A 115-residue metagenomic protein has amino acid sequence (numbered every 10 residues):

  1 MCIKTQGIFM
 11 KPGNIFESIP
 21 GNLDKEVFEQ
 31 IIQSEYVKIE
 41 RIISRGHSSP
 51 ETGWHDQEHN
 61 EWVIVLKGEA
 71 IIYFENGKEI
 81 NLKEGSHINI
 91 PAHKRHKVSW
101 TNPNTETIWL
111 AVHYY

Functional and structural regions predicted by a protein language model:
M1-W54: A short, N-terminal "cap"/entry segment at the start of jelly-roll beta-barrel domains of the cupin/DSBH fold
E29-I31, P50-Q57, F74, I80-N81 (+1 more regions): Short histidine-centered beta-strand/loop micro-motifs that create catalytic or ligand/metal-coordination sites
E35, E58, K78, K94-R95: A generic "binding-loop/recognition-motif" signal
K38, L66, I88-N89, S99: A structural signal for the main folded, soluble domain(s) of proteins
R41, K67, F74-N76, W100 (+1 more regions): Residue-level recognition of conserved beta-strand positions in structured domain cores
Q57-I71: Short, conserved beta-strand element in jelly-roll/cupin
G77-A92: Short acidic-glycine-tyrosine-enriched beta hairpin
H93-Y115: Ligand-binding loop in jelly-roll beta-barrel domains
